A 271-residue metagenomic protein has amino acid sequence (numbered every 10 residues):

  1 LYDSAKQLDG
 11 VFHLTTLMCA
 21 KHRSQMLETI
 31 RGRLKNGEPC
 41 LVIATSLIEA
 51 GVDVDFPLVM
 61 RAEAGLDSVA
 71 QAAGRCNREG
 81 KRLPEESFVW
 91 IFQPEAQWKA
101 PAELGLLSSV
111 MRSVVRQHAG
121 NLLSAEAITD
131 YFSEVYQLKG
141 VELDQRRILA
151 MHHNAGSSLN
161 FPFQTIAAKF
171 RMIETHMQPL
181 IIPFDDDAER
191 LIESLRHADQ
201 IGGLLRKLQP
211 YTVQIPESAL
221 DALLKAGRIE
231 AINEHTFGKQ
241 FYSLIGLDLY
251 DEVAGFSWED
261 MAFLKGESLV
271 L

Functional and structural regions predicted by a protein language model:
L1-Y2: Conserved interdomain linker/interface between the two RecA-like ATPase lobes of SF2 helicase motors
A5-S24, R31-G32, M60, A64-G65 (+1 more regions): C-terminal helicase lobe and adjacent C-terminal extensions/tails of nucleic-acid helicase motors
V11, V42-I48, V52-F56, Q178-P183: Beta-edge loop/turn motif
Q25-T29, S46-L47: Well-ordered alpha-helical segments embedded in enzymatic catalytic cores
R33-E49, R61: Conserved two-lobed SF2 helicase motor
